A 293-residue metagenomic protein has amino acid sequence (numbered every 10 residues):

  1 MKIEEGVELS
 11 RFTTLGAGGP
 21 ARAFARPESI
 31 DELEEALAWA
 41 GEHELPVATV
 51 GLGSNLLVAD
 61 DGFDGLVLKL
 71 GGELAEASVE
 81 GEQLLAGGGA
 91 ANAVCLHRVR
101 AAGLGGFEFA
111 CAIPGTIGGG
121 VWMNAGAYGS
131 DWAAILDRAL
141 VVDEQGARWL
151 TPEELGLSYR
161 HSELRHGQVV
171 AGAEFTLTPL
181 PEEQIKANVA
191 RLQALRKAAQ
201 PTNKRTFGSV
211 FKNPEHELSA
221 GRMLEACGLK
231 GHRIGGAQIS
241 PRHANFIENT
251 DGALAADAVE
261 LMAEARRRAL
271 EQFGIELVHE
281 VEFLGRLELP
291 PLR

Functional and structural regions predicted by a protein language model:
M1-I117, V121, A125-A127: Anion-binding (especially nucleotide phosphate/pyrophosphate-binding) glycine-rich loop and adjoining beta-alpha core
E4, R11-T14, L56, V142-R293: Phosphate/pyrophosphate- and phosphate-bearing ligand-binding catalytic cores of soluble enzymes
H43-L45, V50-L52, I135, K204-R205 (+1 more regions): Short, basic and Ser/Thr-rich N-terminal targeting/leader segments
D64, D137, A171: Change "...and in nucleic-acid phosphodiester-cleaving endonucleases..." to "...and in nucleic-acid processing enzymes
A75-A77, D137-V141: Short polybasic amphipathic segments
D131-W132: Short loop/turn motifs at secondary-structure junctions and domain boundaries
